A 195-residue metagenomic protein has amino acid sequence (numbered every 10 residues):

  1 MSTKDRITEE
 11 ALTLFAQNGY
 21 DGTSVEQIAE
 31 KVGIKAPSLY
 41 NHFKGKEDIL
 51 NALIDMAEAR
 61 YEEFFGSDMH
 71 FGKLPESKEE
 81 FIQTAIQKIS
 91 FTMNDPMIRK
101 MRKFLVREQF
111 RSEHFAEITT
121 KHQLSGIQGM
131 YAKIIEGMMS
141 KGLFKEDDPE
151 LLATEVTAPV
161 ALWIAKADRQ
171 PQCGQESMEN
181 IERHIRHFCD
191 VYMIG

Functional and structural regions predicted by a protein language model:
R6, E10, L14-M56: Helix-turn-helix
K46, L53, A57, Y61 (+6 more regions): Hydrophobic/aromatic residues within well-ordered alpha-helical segments
A52, G66-K100, E150-V156, E182: Hydrophobic alpha-helical connector segments
A57-F64, S112, M130, I134 (+3 more regions): A short secondary-structure junction motif
A57-K78, D168, Q175: Short, flexible, glycine-rich and Lys/Arg-enriched loop motifs at helix boundaries that contact anionic partners
I86-N94, R102-F110, F188-Y192: Helix-loop "lid/cap" segments that line or gate small-molecule binding pockets
N94-K100, V106, E113-S140: Amphipathic alpha-helical packing segments from all-alpha helical-bundle domains
E117, K121, I135-H187: Hydrophobic/aromatic-rich alpha-helical bundle segments in the mid-to-C-terminal region
